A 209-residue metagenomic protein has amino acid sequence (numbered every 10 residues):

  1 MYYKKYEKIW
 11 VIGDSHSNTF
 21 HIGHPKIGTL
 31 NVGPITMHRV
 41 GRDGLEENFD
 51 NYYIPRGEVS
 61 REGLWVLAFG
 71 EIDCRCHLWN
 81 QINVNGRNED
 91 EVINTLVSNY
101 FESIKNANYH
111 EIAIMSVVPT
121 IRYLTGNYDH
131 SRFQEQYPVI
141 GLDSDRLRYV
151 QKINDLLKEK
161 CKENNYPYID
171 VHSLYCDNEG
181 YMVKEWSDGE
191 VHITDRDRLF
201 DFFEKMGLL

Functional and structural regions predicted by a protein language model:
M1-K5: Membrane-proximal basic amphipathic "stem/tether" segments
I9-N99: Conserved SGNH/GDSL esterase-like catalytic core that processes O-acyl groups on lipids and polysaccharides
N18-H21, D73-L78, T120-D129, Y175-G180: Short catalytic/ligand-binding loop motif for oxyanion handling, primarily in non-cytosolic enzymes, centered on
A68, M115-S116: Alpha/beta-hydrolase-fold catalytic nucleophile elbow
S116-V118, E163-V183: Acidic carboxylate-rich catalytic motifs and surrounding loops in phosphoryl-/glycosyl-chemistry enzymes
T125-V171, D195: Substrate-gating cap/lid alpha-helix
Y149-V150, K158, P167, M182-L209: Histidine-centered active-site loop/cap adjacent to the catalytic His in serine esterases/O-acetyl transfer systems
